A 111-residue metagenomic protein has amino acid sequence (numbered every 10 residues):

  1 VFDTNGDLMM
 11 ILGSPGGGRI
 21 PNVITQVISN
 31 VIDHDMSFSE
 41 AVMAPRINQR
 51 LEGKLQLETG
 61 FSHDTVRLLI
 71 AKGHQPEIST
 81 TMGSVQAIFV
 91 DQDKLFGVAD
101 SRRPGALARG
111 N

Functional and structural regions predicted by a protein language model:
V1-M82: Proteins synthesized as precursors that undergo proteolytic processing into mature forms
G60-N111: Cofactor-centric catalytic regions
